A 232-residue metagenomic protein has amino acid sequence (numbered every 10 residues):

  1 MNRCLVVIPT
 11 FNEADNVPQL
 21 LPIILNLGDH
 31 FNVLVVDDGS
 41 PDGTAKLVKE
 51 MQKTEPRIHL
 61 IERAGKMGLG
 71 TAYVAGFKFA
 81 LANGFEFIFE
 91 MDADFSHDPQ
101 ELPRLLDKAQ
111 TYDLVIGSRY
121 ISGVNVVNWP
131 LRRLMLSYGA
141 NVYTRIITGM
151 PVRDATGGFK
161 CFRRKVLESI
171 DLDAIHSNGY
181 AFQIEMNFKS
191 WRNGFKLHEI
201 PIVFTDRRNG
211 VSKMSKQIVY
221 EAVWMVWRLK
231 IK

Functional and structural regions predicted by a protein language model:
R3-L5, N32, E185: Cell-envelope/extracellular polymer assembly enzymes that use nucleotide-activated donors
I8, H30-S40, I61-E62, M91: Short beta-strand/loop segment that forms part of the nucleotide-sugar
E13-N16, S40, D98: Donor nucleotide-sugar binding loop of glycosyltransferases
E13-N26: Short, well-formed alpha-helical segments that are part of the catalytic scaffolds of diverse glycosyltransferases
D37-K46, F95: A conserved acidic beta->alpha catalytic loop
R63-A82, F87, P99-Y180, R207-W227: Acceptor/aglycone-binding surface of glycosyltransferases and processive sugar-polymer synthases
E90, I116-S118, I200-I202: Short glycine/serine/threonine-enriched helix-capping/active-site loop that flanks the nucleotide-sugar donor pocket
P151, A174-N178, N187-V203: Catalytic donor-sugar/metal-binding loop of nucleotide-sugar-dependent glycosyltransferases
